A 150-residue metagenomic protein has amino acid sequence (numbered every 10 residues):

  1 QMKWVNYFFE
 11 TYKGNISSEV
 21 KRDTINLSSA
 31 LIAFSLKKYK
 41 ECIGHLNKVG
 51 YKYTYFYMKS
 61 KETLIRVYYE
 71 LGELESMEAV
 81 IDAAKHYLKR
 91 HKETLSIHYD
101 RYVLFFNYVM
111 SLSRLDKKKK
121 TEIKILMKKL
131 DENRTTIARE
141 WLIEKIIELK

Functional and structural regions predicted by a protein language model:
Q1-L27: Conserved binding/catalytic microenvironments
Q1-Y7, F34-I43: Helix-turn-helix repeat elements of alpha-solenoid scaffolds
E10-V20, N47-F56, A84-T94, K129-N133: Solenoid-like repeat scaffolds
Y12, A33, L46-G50, Y68-G72 (+1 more regions): Generic structural signal for hydrophobic core residues of well-folded globular domains
K21-L31, S35, K61-T63, V67-E70 (+3 more regions): "A position-specific structural signal for the A-helix of alpha-solenoid helical repeats
S28, C42, L46-K52, F56 (+2 more regions): Active/binding-pocket-proximal capping segment
E75-K150: C-terminal non-catalytic interaction modules
